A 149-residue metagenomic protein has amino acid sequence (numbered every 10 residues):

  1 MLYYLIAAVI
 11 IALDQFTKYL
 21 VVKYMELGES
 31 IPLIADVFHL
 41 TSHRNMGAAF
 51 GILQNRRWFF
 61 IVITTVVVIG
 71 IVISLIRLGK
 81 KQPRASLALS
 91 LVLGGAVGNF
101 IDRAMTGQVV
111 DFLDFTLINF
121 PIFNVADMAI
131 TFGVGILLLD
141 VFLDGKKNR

Functional and structural regions predicted by a protein language model:
M1-R149: Alpha-helical transmembrane bundles and membrane-interface segments of multipass inner-membrane proteins
